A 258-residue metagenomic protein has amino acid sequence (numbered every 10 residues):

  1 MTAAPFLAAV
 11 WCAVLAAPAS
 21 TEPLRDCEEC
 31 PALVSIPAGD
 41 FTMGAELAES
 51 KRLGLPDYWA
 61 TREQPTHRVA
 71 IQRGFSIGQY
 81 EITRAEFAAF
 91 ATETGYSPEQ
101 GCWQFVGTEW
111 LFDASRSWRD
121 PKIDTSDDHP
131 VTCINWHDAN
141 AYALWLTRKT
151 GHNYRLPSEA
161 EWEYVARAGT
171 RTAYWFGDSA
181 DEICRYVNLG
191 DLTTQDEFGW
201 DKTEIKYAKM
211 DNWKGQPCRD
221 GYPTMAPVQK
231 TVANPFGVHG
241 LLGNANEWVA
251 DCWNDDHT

Functional and structural regions predicted by a protein language model:
T2-W11: Sec-dependent signal peptide recognition, specifically the positively charged N-region followed immediately by
S20-P31, N212-Q216: Short aromatic-glycine motifs in intrinsically disordered, low-complexity regions
C30-M43: Mature N-terminal segment immediately following signal peptide/propeptide cleavage in secreted/periplasmic
T42, E46-W59, S97-T258: Functional-site microenvironments in short loops/helix caps that host divalent-cation chemistry
D57-R68: Aromatic- and Gly/Pro-rich amphipathic surface segment
F75, I82, A88-E99, L146-H152: Short capping motifs at secondary-structure boundaries
